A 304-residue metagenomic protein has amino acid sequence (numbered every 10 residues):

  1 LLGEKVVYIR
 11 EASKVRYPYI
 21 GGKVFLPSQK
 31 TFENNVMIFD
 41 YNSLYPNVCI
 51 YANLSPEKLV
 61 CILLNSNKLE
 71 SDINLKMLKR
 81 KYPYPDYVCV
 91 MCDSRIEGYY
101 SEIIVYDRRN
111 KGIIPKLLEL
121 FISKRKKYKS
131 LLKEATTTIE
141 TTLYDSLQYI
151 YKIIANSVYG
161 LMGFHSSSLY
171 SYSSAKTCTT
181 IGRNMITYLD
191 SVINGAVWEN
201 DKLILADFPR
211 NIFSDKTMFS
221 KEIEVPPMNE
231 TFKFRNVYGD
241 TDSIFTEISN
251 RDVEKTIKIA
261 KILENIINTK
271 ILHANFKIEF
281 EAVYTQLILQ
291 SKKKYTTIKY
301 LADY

Functional and structural regions predicted by a protein language model:
L1-Y304: Conserved acidic
